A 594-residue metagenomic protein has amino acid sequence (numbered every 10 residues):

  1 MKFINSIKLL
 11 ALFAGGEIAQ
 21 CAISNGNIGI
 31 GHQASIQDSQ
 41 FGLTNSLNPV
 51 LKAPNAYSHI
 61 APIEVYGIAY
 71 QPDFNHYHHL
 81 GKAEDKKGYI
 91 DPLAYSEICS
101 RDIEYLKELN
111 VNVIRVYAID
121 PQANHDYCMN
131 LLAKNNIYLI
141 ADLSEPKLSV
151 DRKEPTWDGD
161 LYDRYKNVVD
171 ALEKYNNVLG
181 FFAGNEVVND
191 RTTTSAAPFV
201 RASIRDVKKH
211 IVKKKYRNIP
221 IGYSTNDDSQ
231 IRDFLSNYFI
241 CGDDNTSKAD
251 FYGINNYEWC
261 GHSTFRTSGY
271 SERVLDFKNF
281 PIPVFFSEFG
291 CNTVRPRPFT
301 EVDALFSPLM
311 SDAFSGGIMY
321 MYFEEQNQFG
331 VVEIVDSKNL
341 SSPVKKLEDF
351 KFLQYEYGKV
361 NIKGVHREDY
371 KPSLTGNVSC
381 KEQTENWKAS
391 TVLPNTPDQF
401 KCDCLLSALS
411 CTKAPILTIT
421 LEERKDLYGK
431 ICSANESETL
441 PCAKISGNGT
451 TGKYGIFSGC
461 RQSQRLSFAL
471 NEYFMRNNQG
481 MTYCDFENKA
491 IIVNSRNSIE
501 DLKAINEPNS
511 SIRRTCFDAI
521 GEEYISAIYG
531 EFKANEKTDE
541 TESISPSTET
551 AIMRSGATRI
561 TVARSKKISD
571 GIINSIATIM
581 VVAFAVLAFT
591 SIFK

Functional and structural regions predicted by a protein language model:
A19-I63, Y322, Q326-F329, I334-T420 (+4 more regions): Fungal extracellular Ser/Thr-rich, low-complexity intrinsically disordered regions
G29-N135: Active-site-adjacent substrate/metal-binding segments within catalytic domains of carbohydrate-active enzymes
Y57, I103-E108, D126-L139, V168-N177 (+3 more regions): Acidic (Asp/Glu)-rich catalytic clusters
Y66-Y70, I114-V116, L139-L143, L179-A183 (+4 more regions): Hydrophobic faces of well-ordered beta-strands that scaffold small-molecule active sites in alpha/beta enzyme cores
G81-L106, D160-A171, Q230-N245, F299-L305 (+1 more regions): Short, acidic/polar
Y165-S195, G222: Active-site groove signature of glycoside hydrolases
S195-P308, D312, P343-K346, R367-A389 (+1 more regions): Noncatalytic carbohydrate-binding groove/subsite architecture in carbohydrate-active enzymes
R554-K594: Cleavable C-terminal sorting propeptides in eukaryotic secreted/cell-surface proteins
